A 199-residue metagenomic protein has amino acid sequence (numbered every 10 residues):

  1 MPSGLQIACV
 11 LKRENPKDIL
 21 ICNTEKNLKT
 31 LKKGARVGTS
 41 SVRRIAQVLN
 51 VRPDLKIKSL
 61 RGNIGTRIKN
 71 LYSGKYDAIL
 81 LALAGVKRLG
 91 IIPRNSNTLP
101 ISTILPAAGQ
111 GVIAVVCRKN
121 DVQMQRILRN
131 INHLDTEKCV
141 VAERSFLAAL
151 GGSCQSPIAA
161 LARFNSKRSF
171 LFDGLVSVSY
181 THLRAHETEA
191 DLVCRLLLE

Functional and structural regions predicted by a protein language model:
M1-D54: A conserved helix-loop-strand patch within extracytoplasmic ligand-binding domains of the periplasmic binding
M1-P2, V86, C194: N-terminal segment of the mature folded domain
V10, N23, R118, L175-S179 (+1 more regions): Generic beta-structure capping elements
E14, I45, I64-G65, E189: Alpha-helix N-cap/helix-start and coil->helix boundary motif
N27-T30, P100, T188: Short, solvent-exposed coil/turn linker segments
V42-R43, A84, E187: Alpha-helix/helix-capping structural signal
N50-R184: Small-molecule-sensing regulatory modules
H182-A185, E189-E199: Single conserved hydrophobic/aromatic residue that forms the stacking wall/gate of nucleotide- or nucleobase-binding
